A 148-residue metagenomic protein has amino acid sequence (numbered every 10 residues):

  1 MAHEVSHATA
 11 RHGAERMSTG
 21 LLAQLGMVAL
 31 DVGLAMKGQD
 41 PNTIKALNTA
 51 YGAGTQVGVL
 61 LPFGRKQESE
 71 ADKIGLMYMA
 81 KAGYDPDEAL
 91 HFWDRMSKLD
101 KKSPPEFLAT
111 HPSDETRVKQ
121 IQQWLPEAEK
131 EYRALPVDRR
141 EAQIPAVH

Functional and structural regions predicted by a protein language model:
M1-H148: A Zn2+-metalloprotease active-site environment signal
